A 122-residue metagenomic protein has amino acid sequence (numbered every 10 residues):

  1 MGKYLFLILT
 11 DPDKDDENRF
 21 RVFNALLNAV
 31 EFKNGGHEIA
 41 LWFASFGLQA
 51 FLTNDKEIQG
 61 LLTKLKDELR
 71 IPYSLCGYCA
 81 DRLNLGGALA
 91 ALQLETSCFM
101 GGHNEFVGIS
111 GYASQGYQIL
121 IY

Functional and structural regions predicted by a protein language model:
K3-F6, I39-A40, P72-S74, Y117-I119: Structural motif
K3-V22, L48-T53: Short, glycine-rich nucleotide/cofactor-binding loops
F20-N34: Histidine-anchored nucleotide/phosphate-binding helix
A29, I39-A44, Y73-C79: Short internal beta-strands
G35-L52: Short, glycine-/small-residue-enriched flexible loop/hinge segments at domain edges that mediate gating
K56-G86, A91-L92, F99: A glycine-rich helix N-cap at a beta->alpha junction
L92-G111: C-terminal structural segments of small proteins and small subunits
V107-I121: C-terminal binding/interaction regions
